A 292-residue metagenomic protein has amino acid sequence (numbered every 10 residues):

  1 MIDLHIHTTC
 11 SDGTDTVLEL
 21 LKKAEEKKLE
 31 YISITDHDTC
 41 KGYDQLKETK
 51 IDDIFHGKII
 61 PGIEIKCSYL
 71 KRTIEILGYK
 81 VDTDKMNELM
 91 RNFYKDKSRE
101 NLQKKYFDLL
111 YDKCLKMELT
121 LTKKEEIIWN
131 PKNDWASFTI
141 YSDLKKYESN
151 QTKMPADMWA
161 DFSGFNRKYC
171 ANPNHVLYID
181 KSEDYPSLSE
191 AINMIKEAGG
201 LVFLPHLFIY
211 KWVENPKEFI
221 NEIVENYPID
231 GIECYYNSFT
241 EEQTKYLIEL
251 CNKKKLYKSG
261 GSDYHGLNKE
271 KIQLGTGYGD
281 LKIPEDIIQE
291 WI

Functional and structural regions predicted by a protein language model:
M1-R72, Y178-K269, Q289: An N-terminally biased module of ancient metal coordination in phosphate/nucleic-acid-related enzymes
I51-E218: Extended substrate/RNA-proximal surfaces in nucleic-acid metabolism proteins
M86-N87, N268-E270: Short acidic/His/Gly/Ser-rich catalytic and metal-binding motifs that mark active-site loops of diverse hydrolases
L267, T276, L281-I292: Mid-to-C-terminal alpha-helical segments outside catalytic/metal-binding sites
Q273: Surface-exposed, active-site-proximal loop segments in enzymatic domains
